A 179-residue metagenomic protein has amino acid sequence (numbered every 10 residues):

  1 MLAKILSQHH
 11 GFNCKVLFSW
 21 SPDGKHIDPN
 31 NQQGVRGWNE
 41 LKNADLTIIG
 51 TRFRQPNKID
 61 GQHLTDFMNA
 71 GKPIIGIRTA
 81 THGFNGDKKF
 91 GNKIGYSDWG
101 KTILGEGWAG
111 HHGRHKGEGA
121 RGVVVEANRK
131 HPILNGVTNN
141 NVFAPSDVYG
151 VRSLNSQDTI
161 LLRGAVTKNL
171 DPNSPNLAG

Functional and structural regions predicted by a protein language model:
M1-G83: Helical hinge/lid and interdomain linker segments adjacent to catalytic or ligand-binding clefts that mediate domain
S7, G11-N13, Q32, N43 (+1 more regions): Catalytic beta-strand/loop cores that center a nucleophilic Ser/Cys/Thr and support acyl-enzyme chemistry
S21-K25, G50, D98-K101, I133-N139 (+1 more regions): Short linear motifs at secondary-structure transitions and domain/linker junctions
N30-N43, I94-K101, N176-G179: Glycine-rich, flexible loop segments associated with nucleotide phosphate handling
I49, R54-G136: A glycine-rich, often tryptophan-bearing local segment used as a flexible ligand/cofactor-contacting loop or short
